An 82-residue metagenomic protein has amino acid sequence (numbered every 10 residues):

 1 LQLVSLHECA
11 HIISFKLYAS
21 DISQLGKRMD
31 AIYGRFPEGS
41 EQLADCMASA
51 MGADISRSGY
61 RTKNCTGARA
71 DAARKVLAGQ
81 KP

Functional and structural regions predicted by a protein language model:
L1, Q24-M29: N-terminal secretory signal sequences
L1-S5, G34-F36: Short pre-active-site segment immediately N-terminal to the catalytic Zn-binding motif
C9-L25, L43, A50-S56: Catalytic Zn2+-binding segment of zinc metalloproteases
I22-G26, P37, G67: Low-complexity, intrinsically disordered regions enriched in charged/polar residues
D30-R61: Post-HExxH zinc-binding segment in Zn-dependent metallohydrolases
M51-P82: Long, well-structured alpha-helical subdomains associated with metal-dependent extracellular/ecto-lumenal hydrolases
